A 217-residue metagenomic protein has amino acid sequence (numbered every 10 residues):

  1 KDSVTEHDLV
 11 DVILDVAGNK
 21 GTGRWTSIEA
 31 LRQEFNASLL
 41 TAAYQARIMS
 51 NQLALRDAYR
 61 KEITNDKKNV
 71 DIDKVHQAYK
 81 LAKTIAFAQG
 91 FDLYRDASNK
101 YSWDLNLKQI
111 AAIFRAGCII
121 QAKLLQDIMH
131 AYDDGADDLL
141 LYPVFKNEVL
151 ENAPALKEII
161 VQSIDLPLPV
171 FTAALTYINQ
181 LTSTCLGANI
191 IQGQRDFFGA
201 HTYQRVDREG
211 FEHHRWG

Functional and structural regions predicted by a protein language model:
K1-S163: C-terminal substrate-binding/catalytic lobe of Rossmann-fold NAD(P)-dependent dehydrogenases
L150, E158-G217: C-terminal amphipathic alpha-helical interaction region
